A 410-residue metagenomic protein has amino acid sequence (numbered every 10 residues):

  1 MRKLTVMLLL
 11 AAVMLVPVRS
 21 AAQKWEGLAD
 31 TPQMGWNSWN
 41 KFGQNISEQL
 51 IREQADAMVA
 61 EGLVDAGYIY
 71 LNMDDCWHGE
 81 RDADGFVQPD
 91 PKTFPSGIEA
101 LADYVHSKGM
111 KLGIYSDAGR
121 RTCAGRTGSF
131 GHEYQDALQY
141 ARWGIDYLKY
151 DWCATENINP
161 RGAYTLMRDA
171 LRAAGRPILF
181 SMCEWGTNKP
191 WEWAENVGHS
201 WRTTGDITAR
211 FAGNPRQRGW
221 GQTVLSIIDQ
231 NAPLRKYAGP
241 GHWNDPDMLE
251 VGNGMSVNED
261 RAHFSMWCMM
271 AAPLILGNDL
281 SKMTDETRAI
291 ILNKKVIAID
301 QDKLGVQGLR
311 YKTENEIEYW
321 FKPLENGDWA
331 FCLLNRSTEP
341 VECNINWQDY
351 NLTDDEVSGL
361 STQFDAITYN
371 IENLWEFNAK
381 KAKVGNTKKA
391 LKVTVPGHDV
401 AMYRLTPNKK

Functional and structural regions predicted by a protein language model:
M1-Q23: Bacterial Sec-dependent N-terminal signal peptides
A22-R52, A57: N-terminal module-boundary/linker segments of secreted carbohydrate-active enzymes
L28, P32-S38, G67-M73, K111-S116 (+8 more regions): Structural recognition of the beta-strand scaffold that forms the well-ordered cores of secreted hydrolase catalytic
Q54, M58-N157: Aromatic-lined carbohydrate-binding/catalytic grooves of carbohydrate-active enzymes
Q135, L179-D279: Glycan-recognition surfaces
A262-K312: Catalytic cores of secreted or luminal carbohydrate-active enzymes
W267-M270, I275-G277, T313-S358, H398: Carbohydrate-binding surface patches
G385-K410: C-terminal beta-strand-rich structural cap/linker in extracellular carbohydrate-active enzymes
